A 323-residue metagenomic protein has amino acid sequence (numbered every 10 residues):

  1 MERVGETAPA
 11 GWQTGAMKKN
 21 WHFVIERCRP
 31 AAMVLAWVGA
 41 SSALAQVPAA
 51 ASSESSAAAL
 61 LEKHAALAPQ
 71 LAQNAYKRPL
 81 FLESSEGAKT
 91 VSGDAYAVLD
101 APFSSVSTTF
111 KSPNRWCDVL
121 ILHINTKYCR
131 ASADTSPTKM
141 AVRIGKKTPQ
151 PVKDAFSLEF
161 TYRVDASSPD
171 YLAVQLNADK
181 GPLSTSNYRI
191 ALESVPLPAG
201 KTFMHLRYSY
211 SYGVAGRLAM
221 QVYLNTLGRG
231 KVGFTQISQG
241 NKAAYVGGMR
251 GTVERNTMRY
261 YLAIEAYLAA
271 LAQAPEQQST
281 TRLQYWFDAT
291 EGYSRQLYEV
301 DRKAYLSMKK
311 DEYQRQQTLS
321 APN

Functional and structural regions predicted by a protein language model:
K18-A32: Bacterial N-terminal signal peptides that target proteins for export
Q46-A75, F81, D179-G181, A191-N323: Terminal "cap-and-tail" regions of soluble proteins that handle hydrophobic small molecules
L82-T109, G248-T252: Terminal, regulation- and interaction-focused segments at domain boundaries
L99-N125: Amphipathic alpha-helical segments
D100-F103, A133-S136, Y162-Y171, E193-F203 (+1 more regions): A short, structured loop/turn motif at beta-sheet edges
N125-R189, S211, Y267-A270, D301-N323: Glycine-rich portal/gate segments that line the openings of hydrophobic small-molecule binding cavities
